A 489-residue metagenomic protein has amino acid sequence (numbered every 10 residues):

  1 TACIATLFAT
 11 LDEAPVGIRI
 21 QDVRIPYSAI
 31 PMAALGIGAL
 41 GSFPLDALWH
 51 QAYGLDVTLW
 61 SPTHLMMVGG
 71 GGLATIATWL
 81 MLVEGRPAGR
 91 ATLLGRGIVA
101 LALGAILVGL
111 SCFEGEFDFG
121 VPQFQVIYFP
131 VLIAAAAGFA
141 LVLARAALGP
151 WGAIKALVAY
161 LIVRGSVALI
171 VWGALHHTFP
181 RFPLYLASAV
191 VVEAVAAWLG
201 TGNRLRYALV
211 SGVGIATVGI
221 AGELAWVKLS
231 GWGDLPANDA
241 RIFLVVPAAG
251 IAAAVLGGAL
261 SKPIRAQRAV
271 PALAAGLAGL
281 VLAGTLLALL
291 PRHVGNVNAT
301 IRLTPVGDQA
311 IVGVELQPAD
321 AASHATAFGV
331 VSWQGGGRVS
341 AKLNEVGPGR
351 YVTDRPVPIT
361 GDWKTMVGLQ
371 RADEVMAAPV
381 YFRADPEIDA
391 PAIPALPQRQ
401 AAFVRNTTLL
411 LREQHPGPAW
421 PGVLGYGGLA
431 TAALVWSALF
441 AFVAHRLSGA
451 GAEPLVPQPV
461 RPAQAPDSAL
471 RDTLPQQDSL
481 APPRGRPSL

Functional and structural regions predicted by a protein language model:
T1, L45-L65, F113-I133, R164-H177 (+1 more regions): Membrane-interface interhelical loops and short amphipathic "cap" helices that link adjacent transmembrane segments
T1-A9, L65-L82, P130-A147, P183-W198 (+2 more regions): Hydrophobic cores of alpha-helical transmembrane segments in multi-pass inner/ER membrane proteins, independent
I18-A34, L40-L101, G115-V121: Membrane-interface helix-loop-helix junctions at boundaries between adjacent transmembrane segments
G38-P44, A105-E114, A159-W172, G214-L224 (+1 more regions): Aromatic-anchored segments of alpha-helical transmembrane domains
A91-I98, R204-L209, I264-L277: Membrane-interfacial entry segments at the cytosolic side of transmembrane helices
Q267-R292, L489: Internal/C-terminal transmembrane anchor helices
L289-G451: N-terminal soluble domains immediately following signal/targeting peptides that reside in extracytoplasmic
A450-L489: Cytoplasmic C-terminal tails of single-pass
